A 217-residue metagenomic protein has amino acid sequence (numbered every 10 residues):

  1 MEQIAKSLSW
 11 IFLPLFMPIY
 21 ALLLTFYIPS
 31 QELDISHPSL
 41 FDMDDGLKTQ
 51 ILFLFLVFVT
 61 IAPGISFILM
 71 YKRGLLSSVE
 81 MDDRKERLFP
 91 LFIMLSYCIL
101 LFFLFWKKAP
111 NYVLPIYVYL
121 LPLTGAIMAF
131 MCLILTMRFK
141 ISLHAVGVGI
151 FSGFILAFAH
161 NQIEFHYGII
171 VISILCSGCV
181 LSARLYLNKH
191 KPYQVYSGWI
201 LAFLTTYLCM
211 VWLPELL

Functional and structural regions predicted by a protein language model:
M1-P90: N-terminal transmembrane-helix/juxtamembrane module of multi-pass inner/ER membrane proteins
I11, L15, I19, L56-G64 (+8 more regions): Alpha-helical transmembrane spans of integral membrane proteins, capturing the lipid-embedded, hydrophobic core of TM
A21-F26, F67-M70, L101, F105 (+3 more regions): Structural signal for membrane-spanning alpha-helices in multi-pass inner-membrane proteins, emphasizing helix cores
L24-Q50, F103-V118, L156-G168, M210-L217: Helix-coil boundary and interhelical linker segments in multi-pass alpha-helical membrane proteins
L69, R73, L100-P110, F130-M137: Membrane-helix exit/interface motif
L76-S96, L104-P122: Contiguous domain-boundary segments centered on the initiation and propagation of an alpha-helix
I93-F103, G147-S152: Core segments of transmembrane alpha-helices that mediate helix-helix packing or line hydrophobic substrate/ligand
P115-L217: Membrane-embedded catalytic cores of phosphoryl/pyrophosphoryl-handling enzymes
